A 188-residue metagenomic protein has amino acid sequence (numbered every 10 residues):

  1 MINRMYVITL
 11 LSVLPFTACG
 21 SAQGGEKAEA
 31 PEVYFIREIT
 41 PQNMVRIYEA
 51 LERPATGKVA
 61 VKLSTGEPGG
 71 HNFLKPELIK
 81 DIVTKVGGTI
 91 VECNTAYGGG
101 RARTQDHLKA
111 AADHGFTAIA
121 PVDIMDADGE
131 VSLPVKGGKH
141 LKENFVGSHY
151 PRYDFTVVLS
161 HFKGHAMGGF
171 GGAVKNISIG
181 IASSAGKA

Functional and structural regions predicted by a protein language model:
M1-I2: N-terminal secretory signal peptides that target proteins for export/translocation
Y6-I8, C19-A188: N-terminal and secondary-structure boundary signal
S12-A18: Hydrophobic h-region of N-terminal signal peptides that target proteins for export in Gram-negative bacteria
